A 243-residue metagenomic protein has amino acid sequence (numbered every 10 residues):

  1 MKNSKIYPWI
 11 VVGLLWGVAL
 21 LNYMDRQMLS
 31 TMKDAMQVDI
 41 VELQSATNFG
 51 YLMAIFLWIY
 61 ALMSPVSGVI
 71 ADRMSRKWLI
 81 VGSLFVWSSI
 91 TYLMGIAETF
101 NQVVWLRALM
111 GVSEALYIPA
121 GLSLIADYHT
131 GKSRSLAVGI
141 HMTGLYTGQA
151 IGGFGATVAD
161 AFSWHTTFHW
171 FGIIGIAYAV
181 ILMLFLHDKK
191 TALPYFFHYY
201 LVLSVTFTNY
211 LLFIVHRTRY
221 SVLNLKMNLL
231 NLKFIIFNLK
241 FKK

Functional and structural regions predicted by a protein language model:
M1-M24, L29: Cytosolic juxtamembrane N-terminal segment immediately preceding the first transmembrane helix of multi-pass
Q27, L57-P65, Q149-A150: Residue-level signature of mid-helix packing/kink "hotspots" within the transmembrane helices of 12-pass Major
M32-A61: Extracellular/periplasmic helix-loop-helix junction of adjacent transmembrane segments in MFS-like secondary
L62-E98: Conserved MFS/SLC helix-loop-helix module at the cytosolic interface between two early adjacent transmembrane helices
T99-R107: Short hydrophobic/alpha-helical segments at membrane-entry points of transmembrane helices in Major Facilitator
L106-G144: Cytoplasmic helix-loop-helix junction between adjacent transmembrane helices in 12-TM secondary transporters
H141, L145-K190: Helix-loop-helix hairpin linking two adjacent transmembrane segments in secondary transporters
L186-T206: Flexible cytoplasmic inter-helical loops of multi-pass small-molecule transporters
